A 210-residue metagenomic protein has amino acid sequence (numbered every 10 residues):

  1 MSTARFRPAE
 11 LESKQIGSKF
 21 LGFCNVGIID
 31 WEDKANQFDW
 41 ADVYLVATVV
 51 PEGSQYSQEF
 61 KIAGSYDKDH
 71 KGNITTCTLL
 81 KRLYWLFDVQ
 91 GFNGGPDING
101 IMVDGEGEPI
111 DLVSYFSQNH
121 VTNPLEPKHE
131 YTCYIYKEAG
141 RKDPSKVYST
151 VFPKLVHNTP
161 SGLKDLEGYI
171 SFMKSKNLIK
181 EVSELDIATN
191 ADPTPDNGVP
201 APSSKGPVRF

Functional and structural regions predicted by a protein language model:
M1-F210: Short beta-rich binding modules
